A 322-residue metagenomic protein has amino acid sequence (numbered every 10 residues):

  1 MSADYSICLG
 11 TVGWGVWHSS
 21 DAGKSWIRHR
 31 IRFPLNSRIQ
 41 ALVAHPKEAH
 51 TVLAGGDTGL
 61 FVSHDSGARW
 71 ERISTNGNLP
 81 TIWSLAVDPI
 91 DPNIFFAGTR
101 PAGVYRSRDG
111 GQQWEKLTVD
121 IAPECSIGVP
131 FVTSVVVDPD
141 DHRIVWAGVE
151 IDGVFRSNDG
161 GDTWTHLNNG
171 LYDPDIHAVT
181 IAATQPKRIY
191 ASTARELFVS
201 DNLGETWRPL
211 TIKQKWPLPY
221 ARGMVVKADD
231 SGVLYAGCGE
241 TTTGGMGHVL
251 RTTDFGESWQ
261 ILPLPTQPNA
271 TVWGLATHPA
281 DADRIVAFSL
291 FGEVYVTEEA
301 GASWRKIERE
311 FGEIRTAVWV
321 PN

Functional and structural regions predicted by a protein language model:
M1-N322: Extracellular glycan-interacting surfaces
